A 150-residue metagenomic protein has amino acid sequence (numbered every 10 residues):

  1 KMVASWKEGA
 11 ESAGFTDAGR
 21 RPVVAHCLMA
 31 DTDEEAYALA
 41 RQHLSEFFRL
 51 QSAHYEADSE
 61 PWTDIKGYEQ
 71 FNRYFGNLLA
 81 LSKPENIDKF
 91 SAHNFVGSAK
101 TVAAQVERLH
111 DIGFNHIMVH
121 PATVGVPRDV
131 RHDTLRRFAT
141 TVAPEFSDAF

Functional and structural regions predicted by a protein language model:
K1-F114, A149-F150: An alpha-helical appendage that flanks or caps ligand/catalytic pockets
T32-E35, P127-R137: Short glycine/threonine-rich loop-to-helix capping motif typified by GTGT followed within a few residues by an Asp-Pro
S59, H120-D133: Glycine-rich, proline-tolerant flexible connector loops at the mouths of alpha/beta enzymes
A99, A103, H132-A139: Short, amphipathic alpha-helical "lid/cap" segments that border enzyme active or binding sites
L135-F150: Alpha-helix-loop-beta-strand connector modules within alpha/beta enzyme cores
